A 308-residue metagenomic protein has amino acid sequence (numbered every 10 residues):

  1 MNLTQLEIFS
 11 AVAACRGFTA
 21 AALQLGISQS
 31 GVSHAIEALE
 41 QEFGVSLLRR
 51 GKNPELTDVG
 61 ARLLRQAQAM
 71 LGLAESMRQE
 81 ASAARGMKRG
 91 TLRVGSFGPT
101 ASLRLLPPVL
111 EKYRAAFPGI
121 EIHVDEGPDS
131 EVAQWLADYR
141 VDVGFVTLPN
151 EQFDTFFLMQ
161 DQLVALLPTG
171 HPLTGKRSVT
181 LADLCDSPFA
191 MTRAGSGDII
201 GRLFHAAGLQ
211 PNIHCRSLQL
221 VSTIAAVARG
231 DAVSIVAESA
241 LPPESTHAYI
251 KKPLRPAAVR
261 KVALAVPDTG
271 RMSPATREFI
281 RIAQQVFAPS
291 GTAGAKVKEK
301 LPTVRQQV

Functional and structural regions predicted by a protein language model:
A11-G26: Short helix-boundary/capping micro-motifs
E40-D58: A short LG(V/I)-centered, amphipathic sequence patch enriched for acidic residue(s) preceding the LG motif
E42-F43, L63-R85: Alpha-helical linker/hinge and terminal dimerization helices associated with HTH transcriptional regulators
G86, T155-L163, L167-F189: Flexible hinge/capping segments at coil-to-helix
T91-E151, S217: Central regulatory/effector-binding core of bacterial HTH transcription factors
P128-V132, A137, V141, G195-I250 (+1 more regions): Hydrophobic hinge/microswitch elements
Q152-Q162, K176, V221-R271: Beta-alpha-beta core module
S187-A207, M272-I280, F287-A295: Secondary-structure junction motif
